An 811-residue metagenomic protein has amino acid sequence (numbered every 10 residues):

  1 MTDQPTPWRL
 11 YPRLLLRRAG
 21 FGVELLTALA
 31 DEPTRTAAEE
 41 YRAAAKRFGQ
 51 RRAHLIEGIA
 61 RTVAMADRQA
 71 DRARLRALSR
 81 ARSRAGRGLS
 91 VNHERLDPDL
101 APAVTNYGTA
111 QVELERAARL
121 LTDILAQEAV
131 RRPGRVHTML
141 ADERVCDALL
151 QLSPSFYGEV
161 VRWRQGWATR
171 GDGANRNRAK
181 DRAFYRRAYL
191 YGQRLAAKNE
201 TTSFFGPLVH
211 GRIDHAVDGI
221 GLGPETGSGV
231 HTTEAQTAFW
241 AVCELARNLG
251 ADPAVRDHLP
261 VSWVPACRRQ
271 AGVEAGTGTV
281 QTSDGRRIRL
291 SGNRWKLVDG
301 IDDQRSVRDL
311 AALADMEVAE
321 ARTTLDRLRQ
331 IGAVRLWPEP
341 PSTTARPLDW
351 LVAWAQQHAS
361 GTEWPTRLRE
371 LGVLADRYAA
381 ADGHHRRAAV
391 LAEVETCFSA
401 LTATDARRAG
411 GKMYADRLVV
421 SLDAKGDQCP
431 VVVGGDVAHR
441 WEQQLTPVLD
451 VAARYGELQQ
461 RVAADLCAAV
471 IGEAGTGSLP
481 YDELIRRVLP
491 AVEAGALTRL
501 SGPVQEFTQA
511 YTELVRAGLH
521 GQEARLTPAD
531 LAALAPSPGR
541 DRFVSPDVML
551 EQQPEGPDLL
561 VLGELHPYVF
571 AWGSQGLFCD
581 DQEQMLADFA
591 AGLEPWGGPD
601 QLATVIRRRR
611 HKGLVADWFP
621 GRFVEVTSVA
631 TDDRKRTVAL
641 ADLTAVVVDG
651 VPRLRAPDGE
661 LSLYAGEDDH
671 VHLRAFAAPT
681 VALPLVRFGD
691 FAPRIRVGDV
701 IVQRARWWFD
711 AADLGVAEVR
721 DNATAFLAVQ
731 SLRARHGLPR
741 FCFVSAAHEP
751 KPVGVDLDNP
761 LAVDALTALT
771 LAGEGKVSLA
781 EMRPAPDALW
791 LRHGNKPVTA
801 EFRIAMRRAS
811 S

Functional and structural regions predicted by a protein language model:
M1-T232, A321-Q601, A780-S811: Type-3 copper protein
R9, Y191, L195-D299: Acidic, low-complexity/disordered tracts enriched in E/D and polar residues
T277-T282, V515, L550, V651-R655: Short polybasic amphipathic segments
T279-R287, M316, G332, P340-T343: Extracellular/oxidizing-compartment recognition motifs
Q281-G292, G477-L484, L661-D669: Short amphipathic beta-strand/extended segments with alternating polar/hydrophobic composition
D299-D309, M316: Short capping segments at the starts of secondary-structure elements
P557-P786, W790-A809: C-terminal structured domains
